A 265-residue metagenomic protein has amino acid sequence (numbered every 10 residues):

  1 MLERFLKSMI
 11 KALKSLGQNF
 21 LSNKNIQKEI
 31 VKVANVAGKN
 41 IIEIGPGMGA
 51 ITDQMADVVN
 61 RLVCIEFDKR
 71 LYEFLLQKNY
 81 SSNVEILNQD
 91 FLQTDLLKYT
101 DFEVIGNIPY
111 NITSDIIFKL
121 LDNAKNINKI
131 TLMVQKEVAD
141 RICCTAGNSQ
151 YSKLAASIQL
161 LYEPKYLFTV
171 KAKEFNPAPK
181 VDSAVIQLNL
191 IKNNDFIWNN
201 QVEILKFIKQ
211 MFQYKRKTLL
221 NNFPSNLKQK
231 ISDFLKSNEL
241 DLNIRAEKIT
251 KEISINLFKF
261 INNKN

Functional and structural regions predicted by a protein language model:
M1-V202, K206, E247, F260: Catalytic cores of RNA-modifying enzymes
V33, F234-S237: ABC ATPase NBD switch/coupling site
E174, S183-I231, N238-I253, L257-F258: An accessory alpha-helical subdomain
K264-N265: Accessory RNA 3′-end/elbow-binding domains used by RNA modification enzymes
